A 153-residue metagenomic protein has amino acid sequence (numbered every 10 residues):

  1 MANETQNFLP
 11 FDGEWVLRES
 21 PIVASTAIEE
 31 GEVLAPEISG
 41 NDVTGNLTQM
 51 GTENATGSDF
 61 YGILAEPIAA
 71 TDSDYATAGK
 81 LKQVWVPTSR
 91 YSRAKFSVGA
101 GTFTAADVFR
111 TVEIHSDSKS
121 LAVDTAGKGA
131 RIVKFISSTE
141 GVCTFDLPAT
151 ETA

Functional and structural regions predicted by a protein language model:
M1-A153: Surface-exposed, low-hydrophobicity beta-strand/loop segments enriched in small/polar/acidic residues
